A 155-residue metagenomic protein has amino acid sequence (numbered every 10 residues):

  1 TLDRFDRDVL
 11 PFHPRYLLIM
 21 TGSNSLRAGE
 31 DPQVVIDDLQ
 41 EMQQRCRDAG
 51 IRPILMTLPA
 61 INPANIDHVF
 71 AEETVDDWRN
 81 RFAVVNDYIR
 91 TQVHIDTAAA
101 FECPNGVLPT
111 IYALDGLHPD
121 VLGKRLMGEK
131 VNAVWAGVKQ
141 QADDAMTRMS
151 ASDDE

Functional and structural regions predicted by a protein language model:
T1, V93, I111-E155: Histidine-centered active-site loop/cap adjacent to the catalytic His in serine esterases/O-acetyl transfer systems
T1-D37, A60-P63: Oxyanion-hole/transition-state-stabilizing segment in secreted/luminal serine hydrolases and related acyltransferases
L10-H13, A49, V138: Glycine-rich phosphate-binding loop signature in dinucleotide/nucleotide-binding domains
R15-T21, R52-T57, H94-D96, H118: Structural recognition of the beta-strand scaffold that forms the well-ordered cores of secreted hydrolase catalytic
S23-R27, P59-A64, A99-G106, L117: Solvent-exposed loop/turn segments at secondary-structure junctions within structured extracellular/periplasmic domains
G29-Q40, D76-A83, V121, R125: Non-membrane alpha-helical structural segments and their capping/turn regions in soluble enzymes
V34-M56, Y88: Charged, glycine-enriched surface loops/patches that mediate electrostatic binding to polyanionic ligands
P63-A99: Substrate-gating cap/lid alpha-helix
